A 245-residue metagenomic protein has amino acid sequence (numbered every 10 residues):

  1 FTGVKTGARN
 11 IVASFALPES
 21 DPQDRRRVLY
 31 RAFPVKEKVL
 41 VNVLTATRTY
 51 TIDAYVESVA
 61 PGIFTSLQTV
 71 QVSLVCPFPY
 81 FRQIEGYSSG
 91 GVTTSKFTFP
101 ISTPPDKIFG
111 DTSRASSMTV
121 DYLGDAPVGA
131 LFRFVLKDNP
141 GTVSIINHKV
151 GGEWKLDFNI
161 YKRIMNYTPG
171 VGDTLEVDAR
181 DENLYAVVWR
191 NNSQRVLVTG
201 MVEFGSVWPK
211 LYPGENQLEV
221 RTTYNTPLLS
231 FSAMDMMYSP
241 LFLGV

Functional and structural regions predicted by a protein language model:
F1-S20, S66-P79, N216: Oligomerization/assembly interface segments of phage tail-like spikes and tubes
K5-R9, F33-V35, A46, F64-Q68 (+3 more regions): Solvent-exposed loop and beta-edge segments used for protein-protein assembly and interaction
G7-Y55: Long, hydrophobic/aromatic-enriched structural stretches that serve as scaffold segments
V12-A16, Y55, S73-V75, L131-V135 (+1 more regions): Residue-level recognition of well-ordered beta-strand positions that form the cores of beta-sheet-rich folds across
Q23-D24, T51, F64, R82-I84 (+2 more regions): Short acidic, gly/pro-rich beta-turn/loop elements at beta-sheet edges and active-site/ligand-binding grooves
R25-F33, T69-Q71, G86-G90: "Short basic amphipathic alpha-helical interaction patches in structured regions
V35-E85: Short beta-strand and beta-hairpin "edge-sheet" elements
S88-V245: Intrinsically disordered, low-complexity segments enriched in serine, threonine, and glycine
